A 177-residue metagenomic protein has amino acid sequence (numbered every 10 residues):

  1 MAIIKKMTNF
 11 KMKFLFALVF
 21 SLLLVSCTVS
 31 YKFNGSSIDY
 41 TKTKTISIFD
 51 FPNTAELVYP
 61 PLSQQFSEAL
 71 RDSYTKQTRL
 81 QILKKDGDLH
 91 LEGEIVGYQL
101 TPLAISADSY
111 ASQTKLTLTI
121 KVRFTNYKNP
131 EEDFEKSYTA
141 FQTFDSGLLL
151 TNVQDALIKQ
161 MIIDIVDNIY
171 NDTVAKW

Functional and structural regions predicted by a protein language model:
M1-C27: Sec-dependent bacterial lipoprotein signal peptides
I3, V25-E68, D72, R79 (+3 more regions): A structural "domain/chain start" motif
P52-Y59, L148-A156: Second-shell loop/turn segments in exported
K76-L80, D88-D133, F141-D155, I163: Surface-exposed short loop/turn segments
Q154-W177: Compositionally biased, intrinsically disordered linkers/stalks adjacent to structured regions
